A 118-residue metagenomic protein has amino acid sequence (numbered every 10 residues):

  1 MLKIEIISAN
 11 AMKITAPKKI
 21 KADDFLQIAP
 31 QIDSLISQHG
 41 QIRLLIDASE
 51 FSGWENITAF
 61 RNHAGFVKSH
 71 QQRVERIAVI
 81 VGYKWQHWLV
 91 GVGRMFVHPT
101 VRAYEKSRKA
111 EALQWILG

Functional and structural regions predicted by a protein language model:
M1-G118: Amphipathic, Lys/Arg-enriched alpha-helical "gate/interface" segment within cytosolic domains that mediates
